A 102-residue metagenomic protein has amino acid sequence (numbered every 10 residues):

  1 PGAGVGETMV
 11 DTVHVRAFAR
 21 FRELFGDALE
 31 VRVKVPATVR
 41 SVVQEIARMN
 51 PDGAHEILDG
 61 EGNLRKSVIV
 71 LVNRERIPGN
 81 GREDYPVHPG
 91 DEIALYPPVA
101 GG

Functional and structural regions predicted by a protein language model:
G4-G101: Ubiquitin-like/PB1-type beta-grasp interaction modules and other compact soluble beta-rich domains
